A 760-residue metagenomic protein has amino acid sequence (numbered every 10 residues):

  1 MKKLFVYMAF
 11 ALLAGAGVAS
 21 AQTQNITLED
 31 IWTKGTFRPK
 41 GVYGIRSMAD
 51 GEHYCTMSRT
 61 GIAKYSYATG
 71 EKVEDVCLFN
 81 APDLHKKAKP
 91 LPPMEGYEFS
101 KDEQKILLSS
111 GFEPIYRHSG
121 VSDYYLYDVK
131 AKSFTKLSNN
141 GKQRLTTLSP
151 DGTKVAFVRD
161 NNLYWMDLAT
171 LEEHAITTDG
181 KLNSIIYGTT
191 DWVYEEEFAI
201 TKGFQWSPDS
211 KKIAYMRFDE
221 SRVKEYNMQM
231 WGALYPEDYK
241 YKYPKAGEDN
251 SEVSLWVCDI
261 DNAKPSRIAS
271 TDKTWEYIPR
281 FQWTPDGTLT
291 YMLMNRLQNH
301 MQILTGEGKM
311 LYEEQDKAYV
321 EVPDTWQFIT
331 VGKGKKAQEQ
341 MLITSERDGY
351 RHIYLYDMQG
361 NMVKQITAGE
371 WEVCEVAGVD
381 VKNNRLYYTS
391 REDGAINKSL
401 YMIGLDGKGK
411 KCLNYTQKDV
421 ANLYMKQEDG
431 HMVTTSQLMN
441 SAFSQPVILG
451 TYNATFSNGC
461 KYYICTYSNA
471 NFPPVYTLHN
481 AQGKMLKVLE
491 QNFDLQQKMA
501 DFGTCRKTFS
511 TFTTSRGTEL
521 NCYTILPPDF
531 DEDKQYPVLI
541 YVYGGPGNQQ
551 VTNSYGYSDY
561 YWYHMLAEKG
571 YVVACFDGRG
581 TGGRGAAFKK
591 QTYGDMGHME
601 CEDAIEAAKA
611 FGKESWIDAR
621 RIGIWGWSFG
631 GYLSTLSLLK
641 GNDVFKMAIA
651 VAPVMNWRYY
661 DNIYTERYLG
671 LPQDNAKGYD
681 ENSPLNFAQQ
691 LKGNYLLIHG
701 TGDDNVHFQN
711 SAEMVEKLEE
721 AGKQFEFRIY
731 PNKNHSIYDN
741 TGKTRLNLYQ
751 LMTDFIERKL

Functional and structural regions predicted by a protein language model:
M1-Q24: Bacterial Sec-dependent N-terminal signal peptides
V6-Y7, M402, G583, Y749: General helical structural elements
Y7, A21-L449, F456-F472, H479 (+1 more regions): Beta-propeller folds
Y7-M8, G369, N548, Q750: Intrinsically disordered, low-complexity segments enriched in polar/charged small residues
G15, K130, A169-T170, D618 (+2 more regions): Short, structurally constrained coil/turn elements that cap an alpha-helix or connect an alpha-helix to the following
N422-L760: Serine-hydrolase catalytic core recognition
